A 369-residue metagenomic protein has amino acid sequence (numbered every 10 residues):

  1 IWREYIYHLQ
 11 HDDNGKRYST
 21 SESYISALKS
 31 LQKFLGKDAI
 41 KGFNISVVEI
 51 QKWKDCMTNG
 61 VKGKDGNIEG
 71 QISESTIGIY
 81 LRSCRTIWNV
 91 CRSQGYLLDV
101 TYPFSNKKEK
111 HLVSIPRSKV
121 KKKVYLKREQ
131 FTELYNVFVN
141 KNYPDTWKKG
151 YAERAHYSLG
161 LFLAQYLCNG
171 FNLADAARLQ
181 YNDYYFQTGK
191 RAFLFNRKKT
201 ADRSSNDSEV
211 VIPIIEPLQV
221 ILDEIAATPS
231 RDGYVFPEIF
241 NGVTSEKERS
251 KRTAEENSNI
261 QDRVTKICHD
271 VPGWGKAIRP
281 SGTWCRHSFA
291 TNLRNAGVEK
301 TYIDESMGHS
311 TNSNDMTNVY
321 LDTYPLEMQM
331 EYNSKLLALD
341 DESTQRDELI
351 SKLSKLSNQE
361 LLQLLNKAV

Functional and structural regions predicted by a protein language model:
Y5-S19, K29-V120, K141-K148: N-terminal core-binding DNA-recognition domain of tyrosine recombinases/integrases
G78, Y102-L173, A177: Basic, Lys/Arg- and aromatic-enriched nucleic-acid-binding interface segment
N89-V100, Q165-G189, T301: Short, charged phosphate-coordinating catalytic segments
F131-T132, P213-K276: Active-site/catalytic core of tyrosine-dependent DNA strand-transfer enzymes
N142-Y151, R231, Q261-E305, H309: Short, basic (Lys/Arg/His-rich) helix/loop patches that form interaction surfaces in the mid-to-C-terminal regions
R178-E224: Conserved tyrosine-mediated DNA breakage-rejoining catalytic core shared by Y-recombinases
K199-A201, M307-R346: Catalytic-site neighborhood detector that most strongly recognizes the C-terminal catalytic loop/helix of tyrosine
Q345-V369: Short, low-complexity, charged amphipathic interaction modules
